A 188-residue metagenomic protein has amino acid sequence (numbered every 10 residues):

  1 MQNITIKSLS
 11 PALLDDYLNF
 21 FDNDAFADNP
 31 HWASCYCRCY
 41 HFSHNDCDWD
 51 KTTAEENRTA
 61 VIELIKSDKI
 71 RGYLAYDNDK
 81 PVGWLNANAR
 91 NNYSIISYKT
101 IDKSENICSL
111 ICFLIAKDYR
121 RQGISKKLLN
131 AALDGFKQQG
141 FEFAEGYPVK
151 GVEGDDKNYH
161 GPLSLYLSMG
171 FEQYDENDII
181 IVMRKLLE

Functional and structural regions predicted by a protein language model:
M1-H44: Conserved N-terminal entry element of GNAT/NAT acetyltransferase domains
L9, F113-I115: Hydrophobic adenine-recognition pocket in adenosine-nucleotide-binding enzymes
C47-L74, N92, S109: A short helix-loop-beta-strand connector motif used in the catalytic cores of GNAT acetyltransferases and, in some
A60-E63, Y98-T100, G170: Short, P/G- and charge-enriched loop/turn segments at secondary-structure junctions
A75, I111-C112, R121-A132, F136: Glycine-rich acyl-CoA binding loop
Y76, K80-C112, R120, G154-H160: Conserved acyl-donor/pantetheine-binding loop and adjacent beta-alpha core of acyl/acetyltransferases and related
R120, L129, F136-D155: Conserved GNAT acetyl-CoA-binding A-motif
D156-G170, Y174-E188: C-terminal "cap" of GNAT-fold acetyltransferases
